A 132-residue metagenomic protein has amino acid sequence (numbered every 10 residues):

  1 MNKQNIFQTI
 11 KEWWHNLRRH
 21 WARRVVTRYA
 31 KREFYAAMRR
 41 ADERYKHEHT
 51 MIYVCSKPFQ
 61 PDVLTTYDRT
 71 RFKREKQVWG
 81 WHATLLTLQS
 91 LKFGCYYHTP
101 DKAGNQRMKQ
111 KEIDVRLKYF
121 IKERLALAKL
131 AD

Functional and structural regions predicted by a protein language model:
N2-D132: Acidic/polar low-complexity segments and flexible, solvent-exposed patches
